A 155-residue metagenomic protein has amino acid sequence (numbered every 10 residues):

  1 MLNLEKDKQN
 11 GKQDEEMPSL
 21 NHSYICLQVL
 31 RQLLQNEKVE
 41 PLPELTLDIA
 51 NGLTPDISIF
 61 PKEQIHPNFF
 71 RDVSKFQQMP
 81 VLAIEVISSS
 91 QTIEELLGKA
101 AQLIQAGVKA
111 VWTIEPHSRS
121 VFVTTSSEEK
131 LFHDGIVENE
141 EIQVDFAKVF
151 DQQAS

Functional and structural regions predicted by a protein language model:
M1-S155: Gly/Pro/Ser/Thr-rich low-complexity, intrinsically disordered segments predominantly at protein N-termini
